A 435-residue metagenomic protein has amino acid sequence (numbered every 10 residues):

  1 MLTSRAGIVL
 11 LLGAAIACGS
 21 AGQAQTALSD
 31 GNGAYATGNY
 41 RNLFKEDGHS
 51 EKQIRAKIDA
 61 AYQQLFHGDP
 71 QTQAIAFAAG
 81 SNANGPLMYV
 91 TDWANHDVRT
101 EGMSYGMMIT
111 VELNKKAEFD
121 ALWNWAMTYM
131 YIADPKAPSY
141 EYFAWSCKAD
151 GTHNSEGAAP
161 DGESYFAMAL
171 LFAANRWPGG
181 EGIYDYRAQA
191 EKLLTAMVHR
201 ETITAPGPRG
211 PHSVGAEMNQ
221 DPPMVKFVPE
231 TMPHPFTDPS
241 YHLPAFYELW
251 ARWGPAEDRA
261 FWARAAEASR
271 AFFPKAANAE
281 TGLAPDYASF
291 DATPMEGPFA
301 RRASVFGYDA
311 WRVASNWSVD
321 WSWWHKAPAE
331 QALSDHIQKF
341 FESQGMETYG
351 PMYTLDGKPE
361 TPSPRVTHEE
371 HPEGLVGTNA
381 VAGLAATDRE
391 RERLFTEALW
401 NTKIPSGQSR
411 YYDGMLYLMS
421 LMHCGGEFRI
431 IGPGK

Functional and structural regions predicted by a protein language model:
G7-A17: Bacterial N-terminal signal peptides
S20-A24: Sec/Tat signal peptide C-region and signal peptidase I cleavage site
Q25-A60, Q64, Q71-A74, H96-T100 (+5 more regions): Extended ligand-binding clefts on enzyme/binding-domain cores
H67-V98: Asp/Glu-centered strand-loop micro-motifs enriched in Gly/Pro and often flanked by an aromatic residue
H96-G106, G151-P178: Aromatic-rich carbohydrate-recognition surfaces in CAZymes
M107-N114, Y165-R176, A245-R252, S315-V319 (+2 more regions): Short glycine/serine- and small hydrophobic-enriched flexible loop segments
M107-S155, W177: Membrane helical hairpin/interfacial module
L355-K435: C-terminal functional modules
